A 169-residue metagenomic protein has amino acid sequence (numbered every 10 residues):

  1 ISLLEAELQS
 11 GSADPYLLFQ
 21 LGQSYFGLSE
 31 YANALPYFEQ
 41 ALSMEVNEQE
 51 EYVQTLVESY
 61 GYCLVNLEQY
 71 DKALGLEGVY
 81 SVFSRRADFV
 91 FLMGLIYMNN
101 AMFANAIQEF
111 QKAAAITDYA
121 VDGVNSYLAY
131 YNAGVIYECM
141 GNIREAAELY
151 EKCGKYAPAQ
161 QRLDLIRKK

Functional and structural regions predicted by a protein language model:
I1-S29, N33-P36: Catalytic-site signature of metal-activated, phosphate-bearing donor transferases, centered on the GT-A/GT-A-like
L42-S43, S81-V82, Q111-T117, G154-K155: Amphipathic alpha-helical segments of tetratricopeptide repeats
